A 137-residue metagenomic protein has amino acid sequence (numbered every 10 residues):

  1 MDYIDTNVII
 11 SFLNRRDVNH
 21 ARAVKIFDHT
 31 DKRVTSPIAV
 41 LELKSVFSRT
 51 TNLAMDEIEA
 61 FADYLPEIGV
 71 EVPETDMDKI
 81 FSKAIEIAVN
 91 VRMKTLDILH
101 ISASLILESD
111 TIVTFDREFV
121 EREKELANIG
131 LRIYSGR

Functional and structural regions predicted by a protein language model:
M1, S102, I106-R137: Acidic, PIN/NYN-like endoribonuclease modules and their adjacent C-terminal/linker elements
M1-T35, T50-E59: Short, well-structured N-terminal submotif of metal-dependent ribonuclease cores
I4, T35, T75, T95-I98 (+1 more regions): Short beta-strand scaffold positions
V8, A39, H100, E118-F119: Alpha-helix capping/helix-boundary segments
F12, P73, M93, I112: Conserved SAM-binding loop
H29-R33, V70, E108-T111: Short active-site oxyanion
A62-V89: Acidic catalytic patch
